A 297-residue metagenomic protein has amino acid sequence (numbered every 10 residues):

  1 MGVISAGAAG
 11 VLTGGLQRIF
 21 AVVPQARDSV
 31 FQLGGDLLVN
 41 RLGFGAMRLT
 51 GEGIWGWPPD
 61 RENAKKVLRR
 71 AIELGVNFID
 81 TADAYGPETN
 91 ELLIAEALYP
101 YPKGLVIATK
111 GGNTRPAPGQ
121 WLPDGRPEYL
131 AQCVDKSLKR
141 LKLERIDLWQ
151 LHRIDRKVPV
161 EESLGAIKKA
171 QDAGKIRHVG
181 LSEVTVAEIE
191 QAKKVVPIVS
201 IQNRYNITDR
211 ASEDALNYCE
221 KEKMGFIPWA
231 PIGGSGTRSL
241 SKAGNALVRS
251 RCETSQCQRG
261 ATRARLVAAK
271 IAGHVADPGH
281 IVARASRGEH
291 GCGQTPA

Functional and structural regions predicted by a protein language model:
V3-L105: N-terminal binding-site loop/beta-alpha segment at the start of enzyme catalytic domains that lines or forms
Q32, V39-G43, N77-F78, G104-A108 (+5 more regions): Structural preference for beta-strand elements that scaffold enzyme active sites
G34-L37, A95-V106, L138-K142, Q171 (+2 more regions): Acidic (Asp/Glu)-rich catalytic clusters
F44, A64, A71, I79 (+11 more regions): Conserved, mostly hydrophobic/aromatic
R48-E62, P116-A131, K157: Active-site mouth loops of central-metabolism enzymes
W57-A71, G125-L141, T185-Q191: Short, acidic/polar
P100-G125, H152: Structural motif corresponding to the early beta-alpha repeats
I154-A297: Beta/alpha (TIM)-barrel catalytic core signal, keyed to glycine-rich beta->alpha loops juxtaposed to Asp/Glu that bind
